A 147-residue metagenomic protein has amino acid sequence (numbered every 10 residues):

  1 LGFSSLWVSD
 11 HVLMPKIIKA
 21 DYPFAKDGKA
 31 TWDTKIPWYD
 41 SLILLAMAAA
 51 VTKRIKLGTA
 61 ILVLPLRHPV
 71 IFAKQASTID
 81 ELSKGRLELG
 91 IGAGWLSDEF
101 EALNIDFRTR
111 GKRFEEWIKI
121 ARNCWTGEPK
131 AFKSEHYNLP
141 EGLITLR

Functional and structural regions predicted by a protein language model:
L1-V51: N-terminal beta1-alpha1-beta2 module of alpha/beta enzyme domains
M14, L64-P65: Short, small-residue-enriched loops and turns at beta-alpha junctions that line or gate enzyme active sites
D27-T31, L44, I55, T59 (+1 more regions): Internal, glycine-rich beta/alpha segment that forms the wall or movable "lid" of small-molecule/cofactor binding
